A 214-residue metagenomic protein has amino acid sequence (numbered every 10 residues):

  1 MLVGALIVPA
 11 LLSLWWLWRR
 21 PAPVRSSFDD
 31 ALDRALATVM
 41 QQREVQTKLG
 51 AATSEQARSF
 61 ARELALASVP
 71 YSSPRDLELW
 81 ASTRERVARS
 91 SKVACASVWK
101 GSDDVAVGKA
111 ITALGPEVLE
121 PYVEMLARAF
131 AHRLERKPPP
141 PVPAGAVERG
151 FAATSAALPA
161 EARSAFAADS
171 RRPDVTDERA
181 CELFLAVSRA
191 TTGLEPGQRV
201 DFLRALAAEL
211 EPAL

Functional and structural regions predicted by a protein language model:
L2-W16: Hydrophobic membrane-insertion alpha-helices, especially the h-region of bacterial N-terminal signal peptides
R19-A110: N-terminal Sec/ER secretory leader and immediately downstream segment of secreted/extracellular precursors
R25, D29-M40, R58-A65, V123 (+9 more regions): Residue-level detector of alpha-helical secondary structure
R34-L36, Q41, L49-T53, A96 (+5 more regions): Aliphatic-rich, non-membrane protein domains
L64-S68, T83, V87, R133 (+2 more regions): Generic structural signal for hydrophobic core residues of well-folded globular domains
E78, R89-D103, E148, F184 (+1 more regions): Extended alpha-helical interaction scaffolds
K92-R172: Extended amphipathic alpha-helical interaction segments
A165-L214: A cross-kingdom marker for long, charged
